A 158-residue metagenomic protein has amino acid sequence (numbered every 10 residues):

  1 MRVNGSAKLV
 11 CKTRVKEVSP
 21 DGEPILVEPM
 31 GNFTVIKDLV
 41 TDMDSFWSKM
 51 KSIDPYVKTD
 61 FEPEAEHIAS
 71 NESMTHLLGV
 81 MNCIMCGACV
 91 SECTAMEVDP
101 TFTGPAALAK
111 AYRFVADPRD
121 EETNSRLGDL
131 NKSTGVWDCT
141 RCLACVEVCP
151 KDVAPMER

Functional and structural regions predicted by a protein language model:
M1-G31: Hydrophobic/aromatic-rich structural module bridging two neighboring secondary-structure elements via a short loop
L26-F33, K37-R158: Ferredoxin-type iron-sulfur electron-transfer modules in oxidoreductases and energy-metabolism complexes
